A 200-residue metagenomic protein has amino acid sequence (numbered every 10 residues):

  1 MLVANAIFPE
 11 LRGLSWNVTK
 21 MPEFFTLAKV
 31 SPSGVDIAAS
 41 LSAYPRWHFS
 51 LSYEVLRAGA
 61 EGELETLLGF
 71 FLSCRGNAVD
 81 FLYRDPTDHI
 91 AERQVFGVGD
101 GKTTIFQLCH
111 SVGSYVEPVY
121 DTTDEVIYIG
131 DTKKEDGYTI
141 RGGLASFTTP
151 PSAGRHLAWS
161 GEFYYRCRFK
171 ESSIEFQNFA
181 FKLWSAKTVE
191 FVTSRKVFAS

Functional and structural regions predicted by a protein language model:
M1-F71, Y165-S185: Solvent-exposed edge beta-strands and adjacent loop segments that serve as assembly or binding interfaces
A38-A39, Q94-F96, S146-T149: Beta-strand-rich interaction surfaces with strong enrichment in secreted/lumenal proteins
S42-Y44, G101, I140, P150-S152 (+1 more regions): Surface-exposed coil/turn segments at beta-strand junctions on protein surfaces, enriched
H48, T122-V126, G154-H156: Exposed beta-strand and adjacent loop surfaces of beta-rich binding modules that mediate intermolecular recognition
Y53, H156-F163: Short, hydrophobic/aromatic-enriched beta-strand segments in well-ordered soluble domains
E54-V55, C109-G113, F147-A153, R195: Secondary-structure transition/turn motif
E65-G137, G161-S200: Extended beta-strand solenoid/passenger and fiber regions
K134-R155: A surface-exposed beta-strand-loop module
